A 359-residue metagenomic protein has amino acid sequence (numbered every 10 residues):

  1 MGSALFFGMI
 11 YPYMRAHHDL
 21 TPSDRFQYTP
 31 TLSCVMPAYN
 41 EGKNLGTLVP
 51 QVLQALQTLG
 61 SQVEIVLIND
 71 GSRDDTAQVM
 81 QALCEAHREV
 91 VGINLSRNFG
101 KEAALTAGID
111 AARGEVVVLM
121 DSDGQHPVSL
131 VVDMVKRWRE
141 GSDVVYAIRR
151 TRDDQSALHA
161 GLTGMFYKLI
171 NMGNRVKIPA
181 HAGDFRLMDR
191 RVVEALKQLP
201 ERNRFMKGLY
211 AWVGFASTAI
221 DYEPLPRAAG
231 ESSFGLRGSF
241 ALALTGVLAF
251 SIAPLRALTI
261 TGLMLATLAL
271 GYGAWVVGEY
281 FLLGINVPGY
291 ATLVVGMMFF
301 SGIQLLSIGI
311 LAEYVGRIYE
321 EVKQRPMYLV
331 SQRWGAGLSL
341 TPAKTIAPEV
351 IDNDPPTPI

Functional and structural regions predicted by a protein language model:
A4-Y28, F205-I359: Hydrophobic helical membrane-anchoring modules
I10-S156: Structured catalytic core of nucleotide-sugar glycosyltransferases
P37, L95-R97, R186, T259 (+2 more regions): Short conserved micro-motifs on helix faces and helix-strand junctions that flank and scaffold key functional residues
Q54, T58, A82, A86 (+6 more regions): Conserved amphipathic alpha-helical interaction elements at protein-protein interfaces in regulatory, energy-coupling
V91-R97, K101-A111, V116, Q125-L209 (+1 more regions): Acceptor/aglycone-binding surface of glycosyltransferases and processive sugar-polymer synthases
